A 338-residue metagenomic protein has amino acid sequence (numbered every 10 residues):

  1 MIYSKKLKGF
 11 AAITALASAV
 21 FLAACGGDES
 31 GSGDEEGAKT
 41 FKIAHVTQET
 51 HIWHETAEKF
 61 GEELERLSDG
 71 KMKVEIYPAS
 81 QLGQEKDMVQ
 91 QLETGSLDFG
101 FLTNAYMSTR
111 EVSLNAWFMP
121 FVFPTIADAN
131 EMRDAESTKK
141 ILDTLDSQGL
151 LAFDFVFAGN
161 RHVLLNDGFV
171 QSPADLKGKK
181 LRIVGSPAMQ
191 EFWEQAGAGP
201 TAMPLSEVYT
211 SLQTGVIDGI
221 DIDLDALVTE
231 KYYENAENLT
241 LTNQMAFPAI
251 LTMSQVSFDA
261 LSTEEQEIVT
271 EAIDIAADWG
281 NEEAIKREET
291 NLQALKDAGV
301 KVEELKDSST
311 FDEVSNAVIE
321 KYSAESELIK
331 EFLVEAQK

Functional and structural regions predicted by a protein language model:
I2, G26-I126, D146-K338: N-terminal secretory/targeting leader peptides
I2-I13: Bacterial N-terminal signal peptides that target proteins for export
F21-A24: C-terminal motif of bacterial Sec signal peptides marking the signal peptidase cleavage site
D128-L142: A gly/proline- and charged-residue-enriched helix-loop-helix capping module
